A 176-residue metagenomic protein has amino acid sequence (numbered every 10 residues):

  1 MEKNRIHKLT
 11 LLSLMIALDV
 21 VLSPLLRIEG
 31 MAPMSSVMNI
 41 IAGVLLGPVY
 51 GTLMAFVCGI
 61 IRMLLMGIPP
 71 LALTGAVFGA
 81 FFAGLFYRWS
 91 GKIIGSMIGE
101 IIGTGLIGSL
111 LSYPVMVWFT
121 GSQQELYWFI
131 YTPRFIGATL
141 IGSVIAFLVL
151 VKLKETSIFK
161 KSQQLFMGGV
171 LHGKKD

Functional and structural regions predicted by a protein language model:
M1-D176: Loop-helix junctions at membrane interfaces
